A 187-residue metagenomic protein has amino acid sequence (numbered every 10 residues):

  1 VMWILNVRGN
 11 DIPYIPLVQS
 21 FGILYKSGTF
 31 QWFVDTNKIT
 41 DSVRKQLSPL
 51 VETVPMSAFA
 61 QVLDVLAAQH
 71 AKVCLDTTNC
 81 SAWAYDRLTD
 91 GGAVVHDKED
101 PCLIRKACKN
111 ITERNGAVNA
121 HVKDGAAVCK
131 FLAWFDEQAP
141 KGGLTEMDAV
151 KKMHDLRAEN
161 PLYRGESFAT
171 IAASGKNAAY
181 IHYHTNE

Functional and structural regions predicted by a protein language model:
V1-E187: Active-site neighborhoods and metal-handling regions in enzymes and metal-associated proteins
